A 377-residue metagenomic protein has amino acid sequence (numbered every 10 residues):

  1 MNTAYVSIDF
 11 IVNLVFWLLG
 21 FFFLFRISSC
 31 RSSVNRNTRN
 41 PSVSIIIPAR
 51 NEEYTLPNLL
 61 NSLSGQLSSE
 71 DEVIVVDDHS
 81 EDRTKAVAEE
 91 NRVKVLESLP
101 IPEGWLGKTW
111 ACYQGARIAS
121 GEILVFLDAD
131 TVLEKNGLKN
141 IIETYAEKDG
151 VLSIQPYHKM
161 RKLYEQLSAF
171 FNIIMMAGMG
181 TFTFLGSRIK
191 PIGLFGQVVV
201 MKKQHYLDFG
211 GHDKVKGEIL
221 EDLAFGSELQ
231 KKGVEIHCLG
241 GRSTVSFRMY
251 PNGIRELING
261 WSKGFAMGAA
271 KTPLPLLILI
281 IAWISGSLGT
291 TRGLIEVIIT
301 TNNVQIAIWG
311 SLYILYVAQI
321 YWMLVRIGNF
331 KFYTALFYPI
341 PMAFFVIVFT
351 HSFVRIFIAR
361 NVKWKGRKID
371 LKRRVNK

Functional and structural regions predicted by a protein language model:
M1-T38, F182, F345: N-terminal membrane-anchoring/stem segments of glycan-assembly enzymes
N37, L276-I278, A282-A359: Membrane-embedded multi-pass helical conduit in multi-pass membrane proteins, especially envelope-biosynthetic
P41-S44, E72: Cell-envelope/extracellular polymer assembly enzymes that use nucleotide-activated donors
N61-E70: Short, acidic, metal-binding catalytic loop of nucleotide-sugar glycosyltransferases
S69, D77-A86, P100, T131: A conserved acidic beta->alpha catalytic loop
R83, A129-T144: Acidic donor-binding/catalytic loop of UDP-sugar-dependent glycosyltransferases, especially processive GT2
E97-A111, G115, T144-D208, I258 (+2 more regions): Long helical/loop segments within the catalytic core of UDP-sugar-dependent glycosyltransferases, especially the large
Y145, V151-L163, S168-M176, Q204-L207 (+3 more regions): Catalytic donor/gating beta->alpha subdomain of glycosyltransferases that bind UDP-sugars
